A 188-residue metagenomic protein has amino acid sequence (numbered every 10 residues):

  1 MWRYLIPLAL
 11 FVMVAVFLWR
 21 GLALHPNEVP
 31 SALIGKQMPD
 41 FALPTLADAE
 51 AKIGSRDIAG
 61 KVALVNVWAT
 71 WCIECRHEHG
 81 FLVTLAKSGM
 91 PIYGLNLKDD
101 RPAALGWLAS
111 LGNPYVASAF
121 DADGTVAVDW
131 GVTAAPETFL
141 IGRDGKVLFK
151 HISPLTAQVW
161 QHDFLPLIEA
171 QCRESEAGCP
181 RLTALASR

Functional and structural regions predicted by a protein language model:
M1-P44, A177-C179, A184-R188: N-terminal targeting signals for export/organelle localization
Y4, A109-P114, D121-C172, A177-R188: Thiol/disulfide oxidoreductase modules built on the thioredoxin-like
P39, W68, Y93, V128: Conserved Rossmann-like nucleotide-binding pocket used by diverse enzymes that bind dinucleotide cofactors
F41-L64: A short beta-strand-turn-helix
K61-A63, V67-W71, A134: Short pre-active-site segment immediately N-terminal to redox-active cysteine/selenocysteine motifs in thiol-based
L64-V65, I92, T138: Hydrophobic beta-strand anchors of alpha/beta hydrolase catalytic cores
V67-T84: Conserved redox-active cysteine motifs that mediate thiol-disulfide chemistry, especially di-cysteine Cys-X(1-2)-Cys
K87-D123, A135: Conserved segment of the thioredoxin-like fold in thiol-based oxidoreductases
